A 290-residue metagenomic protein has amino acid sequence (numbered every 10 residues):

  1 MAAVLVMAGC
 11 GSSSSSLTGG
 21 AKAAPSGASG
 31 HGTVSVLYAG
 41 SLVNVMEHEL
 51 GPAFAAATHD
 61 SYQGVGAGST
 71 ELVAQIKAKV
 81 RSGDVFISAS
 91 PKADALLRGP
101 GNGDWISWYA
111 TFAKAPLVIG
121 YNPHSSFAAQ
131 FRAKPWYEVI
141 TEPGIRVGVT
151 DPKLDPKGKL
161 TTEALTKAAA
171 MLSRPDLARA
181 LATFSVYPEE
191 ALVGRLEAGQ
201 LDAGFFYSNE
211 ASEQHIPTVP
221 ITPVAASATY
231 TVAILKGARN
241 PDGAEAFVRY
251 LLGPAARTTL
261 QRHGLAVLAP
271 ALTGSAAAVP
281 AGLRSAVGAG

Functional and structural regions predicted by a protein language model:
M1-A2, S12: Sec-dependent N-terminal signal peptides
L5-G9: C-terminal motif of bacterial Sec signal peptides marking the signal peptidase cleavage site
C10-H59, T70, A74-K77, S90-P91 (+4 more regions): Exported/periplasmic ABC-transporter solute-binding proteins
Y62: Short, motif-level signal for alpha-helix interfacial/capping segments enriched in acidic residues and aromatics/proline
A78, S82: N-terminal G-site of the GST-like fold
G83-S88: Periplasmic-binding protein-like
G103-W105: Alpha-helical scaffolding within the catalytic cores of extracellular/periplasmic polymer-degrading hydrolases
